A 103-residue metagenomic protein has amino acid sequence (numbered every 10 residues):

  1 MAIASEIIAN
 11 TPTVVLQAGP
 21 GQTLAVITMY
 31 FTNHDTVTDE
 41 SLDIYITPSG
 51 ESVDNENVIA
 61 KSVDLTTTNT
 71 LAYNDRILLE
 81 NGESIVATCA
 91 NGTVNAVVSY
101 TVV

Functional and structural regions predicted by a protein language model:
M1-T28, T32-H34, P48-G50, E80-G82 (+1 more regions): C-terminal interaction-tip segments
T36-V58: Short, surface-exposed beta-strand/strand-loop-strand elements in extracellular ectodomains
L42-I44, I59, I85-A87, V98: Hydrophobic beta-strand residues in large extracellular and virion-surface proteins
G50-S84: Intrinsically disordered, low-complexity Pro/Gly/Ser/Thr-rich segments with frequent PxxP/GP/PP motifs and embedded
